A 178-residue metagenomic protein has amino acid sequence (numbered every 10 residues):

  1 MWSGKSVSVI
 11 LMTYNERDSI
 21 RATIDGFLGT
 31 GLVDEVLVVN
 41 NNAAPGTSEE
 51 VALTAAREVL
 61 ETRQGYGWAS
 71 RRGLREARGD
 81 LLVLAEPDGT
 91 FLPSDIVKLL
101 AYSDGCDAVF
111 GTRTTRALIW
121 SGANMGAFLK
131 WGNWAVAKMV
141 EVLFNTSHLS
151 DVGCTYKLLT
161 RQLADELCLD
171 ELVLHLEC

Functional and structural regions predicted by a protein language model:
S6-S8, E35: Cell-envelope/extracellular polymer assembly enzymes that use nucleotide-activated donors
N15-G29: Short, well-formed alpha-helical segments that are part of the catalytic scaffolds of diverse glycosyltransferases
E16-S19, A43, Y66: Donor nucleotide-sugar binding loop of glycosyltransferases
D34, S48-E76: Conserved donor nucleotide-binding strand/loop of the catalytic core
N40-S48: A conserved acidic beta->alpha catalytic loop
P45-G46, A85-Y102: Acidic donor-binding/catalytic loop of UDP-sugar-dependent glycosyltransferases, especially processive GT2
T62-Q64, W68-R75, S94-L172: Acceptor/aglycone-binding surface of glycosyltransferases and processive sugar-polymer synthases
L82: Short aromatic/hydrophobic "clamp" motif used to bind/position activated sugar donors
